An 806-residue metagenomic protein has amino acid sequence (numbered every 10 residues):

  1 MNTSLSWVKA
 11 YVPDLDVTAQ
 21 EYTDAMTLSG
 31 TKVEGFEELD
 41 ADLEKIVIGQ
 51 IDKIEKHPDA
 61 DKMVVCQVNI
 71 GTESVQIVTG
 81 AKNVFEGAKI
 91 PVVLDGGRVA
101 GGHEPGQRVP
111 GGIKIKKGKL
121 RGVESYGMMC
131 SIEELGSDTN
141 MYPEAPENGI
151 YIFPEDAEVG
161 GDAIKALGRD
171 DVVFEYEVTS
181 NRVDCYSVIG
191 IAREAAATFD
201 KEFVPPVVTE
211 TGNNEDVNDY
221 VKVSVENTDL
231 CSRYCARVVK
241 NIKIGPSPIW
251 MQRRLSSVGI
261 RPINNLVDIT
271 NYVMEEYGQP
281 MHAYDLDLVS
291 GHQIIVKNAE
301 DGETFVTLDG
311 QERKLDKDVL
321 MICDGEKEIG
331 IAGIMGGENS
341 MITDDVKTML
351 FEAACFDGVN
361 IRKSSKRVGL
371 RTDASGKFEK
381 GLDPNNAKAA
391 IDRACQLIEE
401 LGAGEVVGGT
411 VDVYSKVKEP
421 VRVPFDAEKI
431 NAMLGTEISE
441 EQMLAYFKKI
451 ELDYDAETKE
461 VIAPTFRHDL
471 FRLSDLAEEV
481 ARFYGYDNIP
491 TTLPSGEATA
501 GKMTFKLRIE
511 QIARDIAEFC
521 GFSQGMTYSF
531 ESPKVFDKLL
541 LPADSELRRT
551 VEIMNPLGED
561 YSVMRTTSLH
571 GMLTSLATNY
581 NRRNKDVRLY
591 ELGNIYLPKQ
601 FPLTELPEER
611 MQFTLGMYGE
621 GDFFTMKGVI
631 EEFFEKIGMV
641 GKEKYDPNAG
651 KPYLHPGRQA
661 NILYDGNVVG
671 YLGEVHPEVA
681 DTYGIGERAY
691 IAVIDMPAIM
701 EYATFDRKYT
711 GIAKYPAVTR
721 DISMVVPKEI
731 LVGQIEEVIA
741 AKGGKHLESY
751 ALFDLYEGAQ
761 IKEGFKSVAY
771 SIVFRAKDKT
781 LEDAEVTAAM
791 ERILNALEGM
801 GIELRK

Functional and structural regions predicted by a protein language model:
M1-E215, L350, G369, D373 (+3 more regions): Phosphate-backbone binding interfaces of nucleic-acid-interacting proteins
L5, D24, V64, F203-E303: Glycine/proline-enriched, intrinsically flexible loops and inter-domain linkers
D40-E44, G212-N213, A498-M503, T527-E546 (+2 more regions): Beta-rich nucleic-acid/ligand-interaction surfaces
I48-V78, V159, N264, T270-N339: Conserved mixed alpha/beta core segments that line enzyme active sites in large multi-domain catalysts
R121-C130, E134-G136, N140, A145 (+7 more regions): Mobile "lid/hinge" segments at catalytic clefts and subdomain interfaces of large enzymes
G190, V423-K585, R720, V773-R775 (+1 more regions): Extended, well-folded interaction surfaces typified by the phenylalanyl-tRNA synthetase beta subunit core
F199-V225, G402-I430, E437: Terminal amphipathic helices with adjacent charged low-complexity linkers/tails
K449-L452, K599-L603, E608-E609, T614 (+1 more regions): A carboxyl-terminal module marker
